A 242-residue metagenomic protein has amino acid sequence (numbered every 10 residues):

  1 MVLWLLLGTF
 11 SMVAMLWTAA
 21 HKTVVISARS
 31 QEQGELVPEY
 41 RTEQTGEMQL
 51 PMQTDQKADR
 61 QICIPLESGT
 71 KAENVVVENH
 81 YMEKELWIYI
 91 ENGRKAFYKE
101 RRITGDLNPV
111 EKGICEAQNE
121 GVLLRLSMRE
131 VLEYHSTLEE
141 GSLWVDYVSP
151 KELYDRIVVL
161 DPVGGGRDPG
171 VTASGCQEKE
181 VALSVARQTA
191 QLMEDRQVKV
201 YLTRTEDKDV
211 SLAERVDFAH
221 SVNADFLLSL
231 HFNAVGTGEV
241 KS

Functional and structural regions predicted by a protein language model:
M1-V159, G166-R167, Q177, Q191 (+2 more regions): Short linear recognition/processing motifs and adjacent strand/loop elements at protein termini and domain edges
W144-F226, G236: Active-site histidine-acidic residue metal-binding/catalytic motifs, centered on HxH/HExxH-like signatures
S229: Short beta-strand and adjacent tight-turn residues that come in two discontinuous sequence segments and form the edges
A234-S242: Short, intrinsically disordered, charge-balanced linker/junction segments flanking boundaries in proteins
